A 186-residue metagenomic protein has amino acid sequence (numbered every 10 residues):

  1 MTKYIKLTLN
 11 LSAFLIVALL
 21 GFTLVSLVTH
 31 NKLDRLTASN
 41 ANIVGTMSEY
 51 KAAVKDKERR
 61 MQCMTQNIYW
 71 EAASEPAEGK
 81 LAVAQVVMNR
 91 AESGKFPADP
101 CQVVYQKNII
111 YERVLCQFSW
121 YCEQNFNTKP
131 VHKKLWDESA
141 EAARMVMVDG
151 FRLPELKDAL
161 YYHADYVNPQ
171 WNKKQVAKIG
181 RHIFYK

Functional and structural regions predicted by a protein language model:
M1-V17: N-terminal Sec-pathway targeting helices
F14, L19, S39-N42: Intrinsic disorder/low-complexity segments
V17-V28: Hydrophobic alpha-helical membrane-insertion segments, chiefly the h-region of N-terminal signal peptides
S26, H30, D34-K186: Bacterial extracytoplasmic/cell-wall-associated proteins, especially those involved in peptidoglycan
